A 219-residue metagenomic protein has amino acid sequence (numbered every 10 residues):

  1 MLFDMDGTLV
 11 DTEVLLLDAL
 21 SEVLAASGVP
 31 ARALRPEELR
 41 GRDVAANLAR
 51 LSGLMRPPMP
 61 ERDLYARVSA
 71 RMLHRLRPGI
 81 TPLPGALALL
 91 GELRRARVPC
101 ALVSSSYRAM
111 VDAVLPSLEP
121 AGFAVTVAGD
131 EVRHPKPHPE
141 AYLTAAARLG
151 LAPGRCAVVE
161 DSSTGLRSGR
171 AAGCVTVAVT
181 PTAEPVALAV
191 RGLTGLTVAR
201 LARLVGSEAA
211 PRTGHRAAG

Functional and structural regions predicted by a protein language model:
M1-A96: N-terminal helical cap/lid subdomain that shapes the substrate entry/recognition surface in HAD-like hydrolases
D6, P30, P99, A152 (+1 more regions): Residue-level detector of anion-binding/catalytic polar loops
T8, S104-S106: Conserved phosphate-coupling serine/threonine residues in phosphotransfer and NTP-handling enzymes
T12, P60, L102, M110-V111 (+1 more regions): Secondary-structure boundary/capping motif
G91-R94, Y107-G219: Asp-based, Mg2+/Mn2+-dependent phosphohydrolase catalytic module
